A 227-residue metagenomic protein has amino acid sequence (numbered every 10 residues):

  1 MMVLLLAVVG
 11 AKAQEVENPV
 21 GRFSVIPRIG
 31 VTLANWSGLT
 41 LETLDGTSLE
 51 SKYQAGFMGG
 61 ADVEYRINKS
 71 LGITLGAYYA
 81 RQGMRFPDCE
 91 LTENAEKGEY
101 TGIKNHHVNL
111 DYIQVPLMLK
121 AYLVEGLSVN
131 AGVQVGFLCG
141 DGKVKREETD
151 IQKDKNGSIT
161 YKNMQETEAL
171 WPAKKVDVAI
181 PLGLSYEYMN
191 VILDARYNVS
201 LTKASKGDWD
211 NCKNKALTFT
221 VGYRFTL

Functional and structural regions predicted by a protein language model:
M1-F23, R28, V221-L227: Bacterial Sec-dependent N-terminal signal peptides
Q14-E64, S200: Short glycine/proline- and aromatic-enriched beta-strand/turn motifs that initiate or cap beta-hairpins
V20, R66-N68, V124, Y188-V191 (+1 more regions): Outer-membrane beta-barrel channels and translocator barrels
I26, M58-G60, G72, Q114-P116 (+2 more regions): Membrane-embedded beta-strand positions in outer-membrane beta-barrel channels/transporters
P27-L33, L75-R81, A131-F137, Y186 (+2 more regions): Transmembrane beta-barrel strands of outer-membrane/channel proteins
N35-Q54, R81-D111, L138-D177, P181 (+2 more regions): Extracellular/periplasm-exposed beta-strand and loop segments of Gram-negative cell-envelope proteins, dominated by
S70-I73, L127-V129, N190-A195: Repeated loop/turn-to-beta-strand initiation elements of outer-membrane beta-barrel proteins
L182, Y186-I192, K213-L227: Outer-membrane beta-barrel "beta-signal"
